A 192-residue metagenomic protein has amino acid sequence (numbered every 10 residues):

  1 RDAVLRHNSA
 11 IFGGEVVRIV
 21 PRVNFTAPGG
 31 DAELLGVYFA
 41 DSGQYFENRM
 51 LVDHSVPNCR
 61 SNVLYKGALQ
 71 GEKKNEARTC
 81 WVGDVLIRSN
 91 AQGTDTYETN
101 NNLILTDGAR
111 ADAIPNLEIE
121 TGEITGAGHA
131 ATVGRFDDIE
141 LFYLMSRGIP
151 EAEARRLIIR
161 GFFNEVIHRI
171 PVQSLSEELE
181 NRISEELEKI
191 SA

Functional and structural regions predicted by a protein language model:
R1-I149, F163, I170, S174-A192: Conserved beta-strand/loop scaffold segments within soluble protein domains that form the structured core and edges
